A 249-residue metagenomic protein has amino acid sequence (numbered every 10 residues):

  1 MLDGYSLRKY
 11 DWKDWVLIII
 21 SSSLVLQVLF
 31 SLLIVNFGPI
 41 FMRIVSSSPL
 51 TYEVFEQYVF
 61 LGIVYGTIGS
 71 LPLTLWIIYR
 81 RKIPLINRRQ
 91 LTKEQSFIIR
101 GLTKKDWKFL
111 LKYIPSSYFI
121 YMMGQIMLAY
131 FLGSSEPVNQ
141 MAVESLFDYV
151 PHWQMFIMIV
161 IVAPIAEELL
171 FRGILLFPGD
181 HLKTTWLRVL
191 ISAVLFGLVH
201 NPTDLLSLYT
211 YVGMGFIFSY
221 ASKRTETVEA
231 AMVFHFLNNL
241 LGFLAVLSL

Functional and structural regions predicted by a protein language model:
M1-I20, P84-L102, D106: N-terminal juxtamembrane cytosolic/stromal segments of multi-pass membrane proteins
R8, W12, V16, F55-F60 (+4 more regions): Hydrophobic, aromatic-rich alpha-helical transmembrane segments and their membrane-interface anchor motifs
K13-Q27, K112-Y118, V189-I191: Alpha-helical transmembrane segments
I18-R88: Alpha-helical transmembrane segments in multi-pass membrane proteins
L29, L33, M127-L128, A221-S222: Juxtamembrane C-cap of transmembrane helices in multi-pass membrane transport proteins
V35, P39-R43, S47, Y79-N87 (+6 more regions): Transmembrane helix-loop junctions in multipass membrane proteins, especially transporters and channels
I40-E53, I86-A163, H181: Juxtamembrane helix-loop-helix connectors linking adjacent transmembrane helices in multi-pass membrane enzymes
Y118-I126, S134-E136, E144-L249: Transmembrane helix-loop-helix hairpins at the membrane interface of multi-pass integral membrane proteins
